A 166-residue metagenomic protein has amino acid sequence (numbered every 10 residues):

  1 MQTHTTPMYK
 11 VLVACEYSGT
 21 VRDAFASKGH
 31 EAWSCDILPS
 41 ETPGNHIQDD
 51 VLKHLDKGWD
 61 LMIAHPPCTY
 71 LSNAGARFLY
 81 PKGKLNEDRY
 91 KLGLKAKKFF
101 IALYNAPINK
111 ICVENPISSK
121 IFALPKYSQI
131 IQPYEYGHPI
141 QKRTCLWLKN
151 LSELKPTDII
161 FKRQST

Functional and structural regions predicted by a protein language model:
M1-T166: Conserved active-site and SAM-binding loop architecture of S-adenosyl-L-methionine-dependent nucleic-acid
